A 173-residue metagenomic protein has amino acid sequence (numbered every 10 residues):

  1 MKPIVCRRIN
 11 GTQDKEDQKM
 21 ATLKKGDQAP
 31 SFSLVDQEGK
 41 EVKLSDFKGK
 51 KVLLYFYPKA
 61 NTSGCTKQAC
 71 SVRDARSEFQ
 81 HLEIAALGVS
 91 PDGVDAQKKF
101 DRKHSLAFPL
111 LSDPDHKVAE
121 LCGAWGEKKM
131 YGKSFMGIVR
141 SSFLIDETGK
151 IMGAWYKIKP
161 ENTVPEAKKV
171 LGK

Functional and structural regions predicted by a protein language model:
P3-C6, E16-K173: Chalcogenol-based redox active-site neighborhoods
